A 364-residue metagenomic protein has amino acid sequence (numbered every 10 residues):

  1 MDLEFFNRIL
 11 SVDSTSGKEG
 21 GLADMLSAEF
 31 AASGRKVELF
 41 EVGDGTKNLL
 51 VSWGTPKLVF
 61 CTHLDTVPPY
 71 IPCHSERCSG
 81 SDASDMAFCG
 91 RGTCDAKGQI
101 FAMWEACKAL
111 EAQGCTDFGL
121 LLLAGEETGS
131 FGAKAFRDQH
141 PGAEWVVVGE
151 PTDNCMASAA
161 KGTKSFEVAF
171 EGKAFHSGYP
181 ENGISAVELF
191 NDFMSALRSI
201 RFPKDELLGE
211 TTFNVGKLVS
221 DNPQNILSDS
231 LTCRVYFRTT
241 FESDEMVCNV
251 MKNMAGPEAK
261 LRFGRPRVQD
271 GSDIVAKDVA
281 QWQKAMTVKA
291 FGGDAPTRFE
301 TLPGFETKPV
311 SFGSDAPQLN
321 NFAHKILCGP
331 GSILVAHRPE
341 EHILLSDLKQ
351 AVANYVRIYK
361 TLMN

Functional and structural regions predicted by a protein language model:
M1-T93: Acidic/His- and Gly-rich active-site-bordering loop/insert found across diverse amide/peptide-bond hydrolases
S14-K18, E38, P151, S158-A159 (+1 more regions): Metal-dependent amide/peptide-bond hydrolase catalytic core, centered on the "pita-bread" metallohydrolase fold
V59, F88, E144-V148, S165-E167 (+1 more regions): Short glycine-aspartate micro-motif
P68, A87-A102, H176, I326-C328: Glycine/serine-rich anion-binding loops at beta->alpha junctions that coordinate negatively charged ligand groups
H74-A87, A112-C115, K277-M286, A295-T297: Intrinsic disorder/low-complexity segments
F88-F101, E127, I184-V187, H342-L345 (+1 more regions): Short, conserved micro-motifs enriched in small and acidic residues
K97-S165, D205: Acidic/histidine-rich catalytic neighborhood of metal-dependent amide-processing enzymes
